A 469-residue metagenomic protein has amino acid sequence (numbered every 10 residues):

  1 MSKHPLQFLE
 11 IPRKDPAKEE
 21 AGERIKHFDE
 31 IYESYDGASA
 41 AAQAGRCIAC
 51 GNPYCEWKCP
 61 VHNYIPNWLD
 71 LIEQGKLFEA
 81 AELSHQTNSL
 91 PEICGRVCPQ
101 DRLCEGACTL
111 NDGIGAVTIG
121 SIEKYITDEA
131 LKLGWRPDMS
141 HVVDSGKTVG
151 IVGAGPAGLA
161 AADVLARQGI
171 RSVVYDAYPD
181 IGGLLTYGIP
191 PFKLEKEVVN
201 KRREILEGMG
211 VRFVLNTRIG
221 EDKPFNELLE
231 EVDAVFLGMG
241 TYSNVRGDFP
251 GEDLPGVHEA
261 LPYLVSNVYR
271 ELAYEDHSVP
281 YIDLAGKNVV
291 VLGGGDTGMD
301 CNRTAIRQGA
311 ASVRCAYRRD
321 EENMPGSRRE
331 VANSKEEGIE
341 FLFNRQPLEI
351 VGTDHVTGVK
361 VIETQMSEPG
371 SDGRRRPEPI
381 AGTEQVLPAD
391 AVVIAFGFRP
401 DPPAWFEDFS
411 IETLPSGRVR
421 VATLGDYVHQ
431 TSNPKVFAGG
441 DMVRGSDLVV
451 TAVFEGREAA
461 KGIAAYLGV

Functional and structural regions predicted by a protein language model:
L6-E33, H62-Q74, L83-H85, D112 (+10 more regions): Beta1-alpha1 glycine-rich phosphate/pyrophosphate-binding loop at the start of Rossmann-like nucleotide-binding domains
E33-P53, L77-L103: Immediate flanking context of iron-sulfur cluster ligation sites
W68, E92-R96, D101-V152, V211-K287 (+2 more regions): FAD-binding core/adjacent interface of flavoenzyme oxidoreductases
T148, R171, K287-N288, K435: Residues that mark the start of a beta-strand
R218-D233, T353-E384: Conserved beta-strand-loop-beta-strand element in the redox core of flavoprotein oxidoreductases
D253-G286, P369-S446: FAD-site-proximal beta/loop scaffold in flavoenzymes
I282-R319, R376-P377, Q385-A391, F398-R399 (+3 more regions): Long hydrophobic segments that form regular secondary structure
C301, M442-V469: A conserved FAD-binding loop/helix module that cradles the flavin
